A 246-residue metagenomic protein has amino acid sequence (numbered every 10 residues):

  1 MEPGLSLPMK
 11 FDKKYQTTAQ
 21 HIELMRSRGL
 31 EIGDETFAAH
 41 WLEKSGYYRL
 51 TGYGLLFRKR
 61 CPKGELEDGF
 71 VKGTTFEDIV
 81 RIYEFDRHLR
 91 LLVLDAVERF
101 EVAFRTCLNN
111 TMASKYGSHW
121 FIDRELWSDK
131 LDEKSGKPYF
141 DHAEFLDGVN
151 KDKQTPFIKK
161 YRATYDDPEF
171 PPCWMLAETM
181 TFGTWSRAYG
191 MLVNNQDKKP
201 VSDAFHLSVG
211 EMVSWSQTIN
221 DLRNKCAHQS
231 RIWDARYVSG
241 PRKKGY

Functional and structural regions predicted by a protein language model:
M1-Y246: Long, contiguous internal "core" modules enriched in hydrophobic/ aromatic residues
